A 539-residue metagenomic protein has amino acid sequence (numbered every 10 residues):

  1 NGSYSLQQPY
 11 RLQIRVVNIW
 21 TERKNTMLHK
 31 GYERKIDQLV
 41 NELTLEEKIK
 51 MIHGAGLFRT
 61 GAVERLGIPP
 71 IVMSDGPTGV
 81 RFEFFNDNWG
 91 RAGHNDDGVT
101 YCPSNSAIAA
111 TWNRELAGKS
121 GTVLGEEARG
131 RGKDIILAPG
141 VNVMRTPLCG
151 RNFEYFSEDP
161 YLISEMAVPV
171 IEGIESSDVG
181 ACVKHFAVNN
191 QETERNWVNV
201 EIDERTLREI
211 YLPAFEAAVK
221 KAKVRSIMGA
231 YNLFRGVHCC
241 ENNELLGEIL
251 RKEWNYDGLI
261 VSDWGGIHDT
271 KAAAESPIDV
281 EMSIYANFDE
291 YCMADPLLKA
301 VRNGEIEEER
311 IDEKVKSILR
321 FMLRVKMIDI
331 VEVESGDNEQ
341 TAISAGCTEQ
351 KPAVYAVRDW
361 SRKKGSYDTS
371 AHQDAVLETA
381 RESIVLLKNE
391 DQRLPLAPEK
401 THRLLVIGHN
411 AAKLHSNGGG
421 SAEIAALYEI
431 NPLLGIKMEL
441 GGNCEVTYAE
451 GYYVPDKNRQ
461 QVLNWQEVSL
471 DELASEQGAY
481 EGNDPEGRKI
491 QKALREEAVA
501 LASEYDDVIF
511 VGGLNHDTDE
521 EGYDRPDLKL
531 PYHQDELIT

Functional and structural regions predicted by a protein language model:
N1, L12-T26: Short, Lys/Arg-enriched N-terminal segments with co-localized hydrophobic residues within the first ~10-30 amino acids
S3-S5, S344: Serine residues within intrinsically disordered or low-complexity segments
Q8-P9, Q340: Cationic, low-complexity basic patches in intrinsically disordered or flexible, solvent-exposed regions
T21, T26-T539: Glycoside hydrolase catalytic-domain context in secreted enzymes
